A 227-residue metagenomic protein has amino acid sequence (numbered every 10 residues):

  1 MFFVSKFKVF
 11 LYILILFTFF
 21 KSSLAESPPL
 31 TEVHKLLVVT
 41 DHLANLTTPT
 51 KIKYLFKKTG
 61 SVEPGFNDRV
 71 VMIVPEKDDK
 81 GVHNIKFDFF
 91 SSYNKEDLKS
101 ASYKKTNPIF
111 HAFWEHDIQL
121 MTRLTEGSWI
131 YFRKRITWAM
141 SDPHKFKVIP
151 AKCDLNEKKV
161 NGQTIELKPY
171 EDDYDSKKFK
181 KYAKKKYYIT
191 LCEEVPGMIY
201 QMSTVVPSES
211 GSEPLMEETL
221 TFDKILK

Functional and structural regions predicted by a protein language model:
F2-L11: Bacterial N-terminal signal peptides that target proteins for export
V9, F113-I118, K185, P214: Generic ordered-secondary-structure signal
F10-F19: Bacterial N-terminal signal peptides
T18, M121-R123, V148: A ubiquitous, low-specificity "background" feature that marks scattered single residues across proteins without
F20-A25: Sec/Tat signal peptide C-region and signal peptidase I cleavage site
E26-K104, S128-K227: Acidic, serine/threonine-rich low-complexity disordered tracts
T106-I136: Long, charged/polar, surface-exposed segments that mediate recognition or autoinhibition
